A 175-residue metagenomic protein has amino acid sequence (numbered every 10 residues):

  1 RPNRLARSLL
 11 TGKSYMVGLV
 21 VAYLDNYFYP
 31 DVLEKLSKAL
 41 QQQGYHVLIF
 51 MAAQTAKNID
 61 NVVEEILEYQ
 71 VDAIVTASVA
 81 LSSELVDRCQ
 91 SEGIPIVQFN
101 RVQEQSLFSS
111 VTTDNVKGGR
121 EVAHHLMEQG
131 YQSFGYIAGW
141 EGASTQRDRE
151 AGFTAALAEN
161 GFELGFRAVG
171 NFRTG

Functional and structural regions predicted by a protein language model:
P2-E65, Y69-A73, A151-T154, L164-F166: Amphipathic helical "hinge" segments at domain boundaries
Y23-N26, A53-Q54, A80, G139-S144: Short histidine/acidic/glycine/proline-rich micro-motifs that form metal- and phosphate-coordinating active-site loops
Y27-F28, K57, E84, S106 (+2 more regions): Residues that form or flank phosphate/diphosphate-binding pockets in enzymes that use nucleotide phosphates
K35-H46, Q90-Q98, V102-G175: Bacterial carbohydrate/catabolite-sensing allosteric modules
F50-T55, A73-T76, T112-D114, N171-R173: Short, flexible loop segments at the rims of nucleotide/cofactor-binding pockets, characterized by
T76-S83, R101-L107: Acidic, Gly/Pro-rich loop/turn segments at junctions of secondary structure
L81-G93: Active-site-adjacent beta->alpha loops and helix N-cap segments on the catalytic face of soluble alpha/beta enzymes
